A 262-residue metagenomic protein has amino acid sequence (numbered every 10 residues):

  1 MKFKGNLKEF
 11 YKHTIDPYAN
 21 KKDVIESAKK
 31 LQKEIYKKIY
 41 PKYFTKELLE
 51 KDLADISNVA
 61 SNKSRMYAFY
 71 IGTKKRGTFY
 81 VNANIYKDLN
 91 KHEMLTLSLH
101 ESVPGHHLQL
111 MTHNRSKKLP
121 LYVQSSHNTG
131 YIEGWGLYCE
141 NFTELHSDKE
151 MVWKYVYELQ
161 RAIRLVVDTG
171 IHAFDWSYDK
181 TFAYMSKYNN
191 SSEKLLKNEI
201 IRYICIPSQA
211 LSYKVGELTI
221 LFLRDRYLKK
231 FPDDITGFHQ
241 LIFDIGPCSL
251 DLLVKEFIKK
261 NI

Functional and structural regions predicted by a protein language model:
M1-I262: N-terminal maturation segment of proteins
